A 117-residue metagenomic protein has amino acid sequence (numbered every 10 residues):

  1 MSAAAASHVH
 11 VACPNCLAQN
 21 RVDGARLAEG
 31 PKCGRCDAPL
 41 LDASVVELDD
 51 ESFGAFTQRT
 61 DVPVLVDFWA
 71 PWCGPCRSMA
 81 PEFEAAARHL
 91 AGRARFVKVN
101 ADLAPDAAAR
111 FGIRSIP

Functional and structural regions predicted by a protein language model:
V11, P31, P71: Cys/His-enriched microdomains
C13-C16, C33-C36: Short cysteine-rich clusters marking metal-coordination/redox-active sites
N20, L40, A80: Cys/His-rich microdomains that often coordinate metals
V22-P31: Short linker/helix segments within small regulatory modules
V45-V64: A short beta-strand-turn-helix
L48, F68, A80-D106: Thiol-based oxidoreductase modules, predominantly thioredoxin-like and allied folds used for disulfide exchange
D61, F68-W72, S115: Short pre-active-site segment immediately N-terminal to redox-active cysteine/selenocysteine motifs in thiol-based
A107-I116: Thiol/disulfide oxidoreductase modules built on the thioredoxin-like
